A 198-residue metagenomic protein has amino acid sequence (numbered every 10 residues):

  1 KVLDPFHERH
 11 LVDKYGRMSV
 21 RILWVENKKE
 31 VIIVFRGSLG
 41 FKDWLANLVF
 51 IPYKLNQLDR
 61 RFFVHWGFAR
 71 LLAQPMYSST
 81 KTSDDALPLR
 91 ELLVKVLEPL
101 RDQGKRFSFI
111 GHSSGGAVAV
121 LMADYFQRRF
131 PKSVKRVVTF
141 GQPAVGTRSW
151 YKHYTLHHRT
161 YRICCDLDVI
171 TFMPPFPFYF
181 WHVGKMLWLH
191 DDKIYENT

Functional and structural regions predicted by a protein language model:
K1, Y195-T198: Short, intrinsically disordered, charge-balanced linker/junction segments flanking boundaries in proteins
L3-I110, Q127-V134, H157: A conserved cap/lid and substrate-binding interface adjacent to the catalytic center of lipid-processing enzymes
L23-V25, C164, L187-W188: Well-ordered beta-strand positions
R36, Y161, V183-G184: Generic alpha-helical structural signal
F62-F68, L167-I170, D192-E196: Short C-terminal domain-edge/linker segments immediately following a structured domain
L92-F180: Serine-dependent carboxylesterase/thioesterase catalytic core of lipase-like alpha/beta-hydrolase/SGNH enzymes
F176-I194: Mobile gating loops/cap/lid regions near enzyme active sites that modulate substrate access
